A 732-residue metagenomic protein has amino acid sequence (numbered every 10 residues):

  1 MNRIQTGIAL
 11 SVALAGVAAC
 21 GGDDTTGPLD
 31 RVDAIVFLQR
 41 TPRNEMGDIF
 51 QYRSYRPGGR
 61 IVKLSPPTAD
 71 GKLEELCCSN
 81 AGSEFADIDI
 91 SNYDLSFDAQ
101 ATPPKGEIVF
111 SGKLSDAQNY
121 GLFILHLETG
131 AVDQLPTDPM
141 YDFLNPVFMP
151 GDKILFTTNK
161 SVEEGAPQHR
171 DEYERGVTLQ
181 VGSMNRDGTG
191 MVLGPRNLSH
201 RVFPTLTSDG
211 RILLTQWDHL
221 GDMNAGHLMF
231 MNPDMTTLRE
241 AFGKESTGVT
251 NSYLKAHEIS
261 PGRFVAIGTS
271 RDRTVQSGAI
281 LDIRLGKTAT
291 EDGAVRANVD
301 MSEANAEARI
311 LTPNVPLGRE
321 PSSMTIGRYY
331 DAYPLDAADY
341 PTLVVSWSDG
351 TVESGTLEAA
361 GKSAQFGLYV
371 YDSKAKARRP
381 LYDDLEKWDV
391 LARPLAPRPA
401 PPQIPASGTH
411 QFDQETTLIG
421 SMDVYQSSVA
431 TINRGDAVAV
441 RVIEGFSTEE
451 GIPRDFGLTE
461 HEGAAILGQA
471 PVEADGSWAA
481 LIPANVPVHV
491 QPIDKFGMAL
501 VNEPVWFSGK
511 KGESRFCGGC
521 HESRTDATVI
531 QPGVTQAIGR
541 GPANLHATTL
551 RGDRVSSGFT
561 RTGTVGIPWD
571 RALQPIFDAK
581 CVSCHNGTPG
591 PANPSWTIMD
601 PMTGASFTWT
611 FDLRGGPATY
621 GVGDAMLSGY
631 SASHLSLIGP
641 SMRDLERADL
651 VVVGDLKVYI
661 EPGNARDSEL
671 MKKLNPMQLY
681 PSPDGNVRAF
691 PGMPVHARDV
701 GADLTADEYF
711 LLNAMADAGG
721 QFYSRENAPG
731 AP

Functional and structural regions predicted by a protein language model:
M1-I8: Bacterial N-terminal signal peptides that target proteins for export
V17-A19: C-terminal motif of bacterial Sec signal peptides marking the signal peptidase cleavage site
G21-D475, L481, L500-F516, A527: Sequence signature of WD/YWTD-type beta-propeller architectures
T25, D30-V32, K105, R398-P399 (+5 more regions): Aromatic- and Gly/Pro-enriched helix-to-coil junctions and flexible linker segments
